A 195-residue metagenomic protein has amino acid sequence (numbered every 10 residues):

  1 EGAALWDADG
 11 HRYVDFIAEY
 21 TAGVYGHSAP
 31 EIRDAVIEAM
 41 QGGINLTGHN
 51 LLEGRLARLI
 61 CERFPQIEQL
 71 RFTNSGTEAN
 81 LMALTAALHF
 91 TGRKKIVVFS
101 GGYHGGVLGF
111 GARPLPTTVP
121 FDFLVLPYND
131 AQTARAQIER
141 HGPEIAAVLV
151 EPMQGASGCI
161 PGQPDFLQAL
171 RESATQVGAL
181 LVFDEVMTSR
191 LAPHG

Functional and structural regions predicted by a protein language model:
E1-D15: Active-site and channel-lining beta-strand-loop segments that bind or position nucleotide-derived/phosphorylated
H11, A147, L180-L181: Hydrophobic "anchor" residues on beta-strands that sit immediately upstream of conserved functional sites
R12-F90: Glycine-rich loop-to-alpha-helix module at the N-terminal edge of alpha/beta enzyme cores
V14-I17, A147-Q154: Short beta-strands and strand-loop turn motifs
L51-G54, V97-G102, F183-T188: Beta-strand segments within the central parallel beta-sheet cores of soluble alpha/beta enzyme folds
R58-A147: PLP-dependent aspartate aminotransferase-fold enzymes
C61, L167-T175: Surface-exposed amphipathic alpha-helices with a cationic face
E151-D165, G178-G195: Conserved PLP phosphate-binding loop immediately N-terminal to the Schiff-base lysine helix in PLP-dependent enzymes
